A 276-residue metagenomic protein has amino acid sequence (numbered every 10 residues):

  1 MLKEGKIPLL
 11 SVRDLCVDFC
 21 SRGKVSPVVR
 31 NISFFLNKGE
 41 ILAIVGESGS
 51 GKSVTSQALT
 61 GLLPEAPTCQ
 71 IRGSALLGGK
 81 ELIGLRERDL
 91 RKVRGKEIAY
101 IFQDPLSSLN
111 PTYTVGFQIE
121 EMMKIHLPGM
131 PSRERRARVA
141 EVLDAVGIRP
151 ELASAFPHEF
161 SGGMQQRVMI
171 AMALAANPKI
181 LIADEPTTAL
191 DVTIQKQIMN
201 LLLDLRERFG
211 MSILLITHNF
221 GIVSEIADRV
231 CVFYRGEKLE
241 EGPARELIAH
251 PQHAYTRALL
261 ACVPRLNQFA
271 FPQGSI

Functional and structural regions predicted by a protein language model:
L2-P8, V146-R149, A153, G242-I276: Short catalytic/signature loops enriched in Gly
S74, E81, E121, R133-E151 (+1 more regions): Conserved ABC ATPase "signature" region
F156-F160, M164: Conserved ABC ATPase signature
A175-K179: A short, proline-enriched helix->beta-strand linker immediately N-terminal to the Walker B motif in ABC-type P-loop
V223-E225: A short, surface-exposed alpha-helical micro-motif characterized by mixed small hydrophobic and charged/polar residues
R229, E241: Short, glycine/charged-rich "phosphate-handling" switch motifs in NTP-dependent and phosphotransfer domains
